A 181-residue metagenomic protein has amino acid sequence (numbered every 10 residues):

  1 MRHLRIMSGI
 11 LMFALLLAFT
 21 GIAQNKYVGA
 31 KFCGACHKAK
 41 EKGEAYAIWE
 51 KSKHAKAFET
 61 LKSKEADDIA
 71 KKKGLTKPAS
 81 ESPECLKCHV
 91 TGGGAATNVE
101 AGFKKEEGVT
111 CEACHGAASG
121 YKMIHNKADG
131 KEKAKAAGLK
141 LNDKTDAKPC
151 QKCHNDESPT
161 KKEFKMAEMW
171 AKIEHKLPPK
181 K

Functional and structural regions predicted by a protein language model:
M1-I6: Positively charged n-region of N-terminal signal peptides that target proteins for export
G9-A18: Bacterial N-terminal signal peptides
F19-E106, S119-K144, F164-K181: Sequence context of c-type cytochrome heme-c attachment sites
C33, C85-C88, C111-C114, C150-C153: Short cysteine-rich clusters marking metal-coordination/redox-active sites
A118-S119, S158: Short Gly/Pro-enriched loop/turn and capping motifs at secondary-structure junctions
D143-S158: A contiguous, mid-protein "functional segment" used to position or interact with cofactors/ions or partner subunits
